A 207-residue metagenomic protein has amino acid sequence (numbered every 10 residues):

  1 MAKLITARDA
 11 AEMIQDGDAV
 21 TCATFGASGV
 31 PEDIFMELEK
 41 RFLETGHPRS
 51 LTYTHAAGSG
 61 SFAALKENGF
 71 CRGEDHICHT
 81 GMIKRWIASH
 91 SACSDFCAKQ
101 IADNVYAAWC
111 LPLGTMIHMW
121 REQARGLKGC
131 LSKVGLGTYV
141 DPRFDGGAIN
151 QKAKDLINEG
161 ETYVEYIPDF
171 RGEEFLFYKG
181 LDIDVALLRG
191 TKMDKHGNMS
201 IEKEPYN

Functional and structural regions predicted by a protein language model:
M1-N207: Conserved alpha/beta enzyme-core scaffold
